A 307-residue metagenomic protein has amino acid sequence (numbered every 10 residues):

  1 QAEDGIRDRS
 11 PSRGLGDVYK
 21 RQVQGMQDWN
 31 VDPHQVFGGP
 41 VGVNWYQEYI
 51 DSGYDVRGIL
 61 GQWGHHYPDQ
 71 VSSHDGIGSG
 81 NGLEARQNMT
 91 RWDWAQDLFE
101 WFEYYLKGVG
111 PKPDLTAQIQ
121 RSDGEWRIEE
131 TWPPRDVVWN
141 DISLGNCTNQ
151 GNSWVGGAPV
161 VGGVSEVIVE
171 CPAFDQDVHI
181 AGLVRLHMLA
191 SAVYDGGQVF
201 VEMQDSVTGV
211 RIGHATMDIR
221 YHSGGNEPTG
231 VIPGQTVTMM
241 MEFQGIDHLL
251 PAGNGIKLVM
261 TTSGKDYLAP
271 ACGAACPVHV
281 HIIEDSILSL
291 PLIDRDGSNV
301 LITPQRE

Functional and structural regions predicted by a protein language model:
A2-Y19: Short, small-residue-biased leader/transition segments that mark boundaries at the very start of proteins
Q22-Q24: Short beta-strand/loop motif that positions the catalytic acidic residue of the alpha/beta-hydrolase fold
M26-D28, W63: Acidic beta-to-alpha connecting loop that harbors the catalytic carboxylate
W29-V43: Conserved alpha/beta-hydrolase "acid-adjacent" motif
V41-N44, D93, D97-W101: Extracytoplasmic/secreted proteins, especially bacterial periplasmic and envelope-associated proteins
Y49-Y67: Catalytic histidine neighborhood in serine/cysteine hydrolases with alpha/beta-hydrolase-type architecture
H65-Q87: Catalytic histidine-centered segment of alpha/beta-hydrolase-like enzymes
W94, E103-E307: Glycine/threonine-rich phosphate-binding loop and adjacent beta-strand/alpha-helix elements that clamp
